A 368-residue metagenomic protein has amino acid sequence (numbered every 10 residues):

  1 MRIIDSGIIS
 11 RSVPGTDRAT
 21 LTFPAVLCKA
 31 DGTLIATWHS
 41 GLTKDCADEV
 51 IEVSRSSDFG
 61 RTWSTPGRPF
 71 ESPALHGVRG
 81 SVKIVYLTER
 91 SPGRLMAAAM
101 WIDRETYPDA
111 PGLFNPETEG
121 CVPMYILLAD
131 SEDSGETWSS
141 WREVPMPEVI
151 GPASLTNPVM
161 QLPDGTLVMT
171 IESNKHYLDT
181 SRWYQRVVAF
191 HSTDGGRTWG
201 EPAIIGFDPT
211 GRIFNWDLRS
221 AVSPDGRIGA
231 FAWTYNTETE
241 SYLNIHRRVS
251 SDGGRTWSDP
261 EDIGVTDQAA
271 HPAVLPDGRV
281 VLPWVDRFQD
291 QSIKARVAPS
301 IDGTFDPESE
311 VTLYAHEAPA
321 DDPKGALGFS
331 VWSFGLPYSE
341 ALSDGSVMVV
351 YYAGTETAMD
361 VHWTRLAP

Functional and structural regions predicted by a protein language model:
M1-P368: Asp-box/BNR beta-propeller blade signature and adjacent active/binding-site loops in extracellular glycan-interacting
